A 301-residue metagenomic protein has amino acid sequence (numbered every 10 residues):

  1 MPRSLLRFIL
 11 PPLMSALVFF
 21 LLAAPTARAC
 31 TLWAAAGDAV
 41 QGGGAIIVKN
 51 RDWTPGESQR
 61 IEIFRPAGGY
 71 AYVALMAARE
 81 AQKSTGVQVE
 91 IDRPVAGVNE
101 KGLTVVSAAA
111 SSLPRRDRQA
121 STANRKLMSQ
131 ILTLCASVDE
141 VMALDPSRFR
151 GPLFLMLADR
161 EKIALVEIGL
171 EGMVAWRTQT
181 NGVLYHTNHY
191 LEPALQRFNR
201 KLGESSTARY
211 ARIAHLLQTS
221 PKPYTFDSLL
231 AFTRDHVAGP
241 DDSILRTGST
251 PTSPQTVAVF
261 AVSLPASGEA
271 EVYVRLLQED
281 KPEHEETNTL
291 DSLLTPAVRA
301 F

Functional and structural regions predicted by a protein language model:
P2-M14: Bacterial N-terminal signal peptides that target proteins for export
P11-A23: Bacterial N-terminal signal peptides
R28-G43, T54, E140-L144, A158-K162 (+1 more regions): C-terminus-biased signal that marks the final domain/tail of proteins
A29-D117, T122, S147-P152, A261: A contiguous strand-loop segment
G56-I61, R115-A120, A175-Q179, P282-T289: A short, polar/proline- and glycine-enriched secondary-structure boundary/capping micro-motif
A67, A71-K83, L127-E140, D235-I244: Short, basic/low-complexity N-terminal boundary segments at the transition from targeting/disordered tails
T104-L170: Internal, conserved structured core segments that host functional sites
K162-Y185, V257-A261: Long, compositionally biased
